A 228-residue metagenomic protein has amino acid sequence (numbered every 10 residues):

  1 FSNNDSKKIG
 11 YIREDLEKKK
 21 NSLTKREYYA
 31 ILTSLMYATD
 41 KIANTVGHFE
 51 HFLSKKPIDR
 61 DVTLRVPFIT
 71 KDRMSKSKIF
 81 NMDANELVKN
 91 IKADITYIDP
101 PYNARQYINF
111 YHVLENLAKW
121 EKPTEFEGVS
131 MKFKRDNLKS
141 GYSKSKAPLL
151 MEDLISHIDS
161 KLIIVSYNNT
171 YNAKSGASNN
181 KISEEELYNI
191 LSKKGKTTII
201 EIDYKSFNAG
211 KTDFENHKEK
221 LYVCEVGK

Functional and structural regions predicted by a protein language model:
F1-F110, K122-G128: SAM-dependent nucleic-acid methyltransferase catalytic core
D83-E86, M151-L154, N208-K211: Generic recognition of flexible, low-complexity loop/linker segments
N90-A93, Q106-E115, K174-N180, G210-T212: A short acidic (Asp/Glu
Y97-D99, I164, V223: Structural motif
N103-K146: Mobile active-site "lid"/loop adjacent to the S-adenosyl-L-methionine
S140-G195: Conserved Class I SAM-dependent methyltransferase catalytic core
K181-K228: Class I S-adenosyl-L-methionine
